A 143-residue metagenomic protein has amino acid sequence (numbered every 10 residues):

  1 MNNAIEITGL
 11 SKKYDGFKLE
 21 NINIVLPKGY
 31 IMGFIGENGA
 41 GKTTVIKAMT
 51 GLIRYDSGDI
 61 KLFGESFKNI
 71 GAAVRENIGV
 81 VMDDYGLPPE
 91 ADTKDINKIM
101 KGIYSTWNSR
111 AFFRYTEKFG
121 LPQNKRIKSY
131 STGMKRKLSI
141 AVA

Functional and structural regions predicted by a protein language model:
I7-L10, F17-P27, F34, G58: Conserved beta-strand
M32-F34, I46: Short hydrophobic beta-strand immediately N-terminal to the Walker A/P-loop
G33, E76-D83: ABC nucleotide-binding domain signature
G33, K135-A143: ABC ATPase nucleotide-binding domain "signature" region
E37-G41: Walker A (P-loop) phosphate-binding loop of ABC-type ATPase nucleotide-binding domains
T50: Helix-to-loop junction immediately C-terminal to a conserved catalytic motif
G58-N69, A73-V74: Conserved ABC transporter NBD signature motif
M82-L138: ABC-family P-loop ATPase nucleotide-binding domains
